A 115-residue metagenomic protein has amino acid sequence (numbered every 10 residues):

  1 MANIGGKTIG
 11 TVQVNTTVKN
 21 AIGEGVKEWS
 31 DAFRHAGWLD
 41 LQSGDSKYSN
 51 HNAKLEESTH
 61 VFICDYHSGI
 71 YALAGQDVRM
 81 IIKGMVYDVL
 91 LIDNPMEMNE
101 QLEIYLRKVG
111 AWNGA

Functional and structural regions predicted by a protein language model:
M1-G25: Active-site-proximal polar cores
G25-A115: Short, conserved turn/kink motifs that form compact alpha/beta structural patches or helix kinks used as
